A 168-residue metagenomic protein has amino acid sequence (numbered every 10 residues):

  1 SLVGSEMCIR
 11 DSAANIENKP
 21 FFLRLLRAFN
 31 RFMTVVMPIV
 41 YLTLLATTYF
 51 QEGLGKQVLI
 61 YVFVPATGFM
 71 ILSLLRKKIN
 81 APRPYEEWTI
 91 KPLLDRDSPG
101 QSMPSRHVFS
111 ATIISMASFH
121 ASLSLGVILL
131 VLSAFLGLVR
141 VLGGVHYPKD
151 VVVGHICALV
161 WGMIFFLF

Functional and structural regions predicted by a protein language model:
L2-C8: Short, small-residue-biased leader/transition segments that mark boundaries at the very start of proteins
A13-M33, G100-M103: Membrane interfacial helix-start motif at the N-side
F21, G53-Q57, P84-Y85, S122-V127 (+1 more regions): Membrane-helix interface segments
R27-A46: The first (N-terminal) embedded transmembrane alpha-helix
N30-M33, P65, L125, L129-L132: Hydrophobic alpha-helical transmembrane segments of polytopic
T43-I71: Interfacial segments of alpha-helical transmembrane regions
G68-R83: Transmembrane alpha-helix/helix-exit interface in multi-pass inner-membrane proteins
T89-F168: Membrane-embedded catalytic cores of phosphoryl/pyrophosphoryl-handling enzymes
